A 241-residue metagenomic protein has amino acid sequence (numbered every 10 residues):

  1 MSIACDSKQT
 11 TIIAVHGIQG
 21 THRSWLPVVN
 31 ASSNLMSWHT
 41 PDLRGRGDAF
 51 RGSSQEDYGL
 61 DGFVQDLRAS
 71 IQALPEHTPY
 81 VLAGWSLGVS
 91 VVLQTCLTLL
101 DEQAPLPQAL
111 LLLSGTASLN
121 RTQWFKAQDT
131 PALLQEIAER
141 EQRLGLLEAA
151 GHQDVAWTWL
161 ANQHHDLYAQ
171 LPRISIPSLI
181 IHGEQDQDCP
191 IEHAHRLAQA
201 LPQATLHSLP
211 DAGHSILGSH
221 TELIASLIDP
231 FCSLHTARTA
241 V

Functional and structural regions predicted by a protein language model:
I3-R51: Conserved HGGG/HGGXW glycine-rich cap/lid loop of the alpha/beta-hydrolase fold
H16-I18, G84-V89: Conserved alpha/beta-hydrolase "nucleophile elbow" surrounding the catalytic nucleophile
N30, H39-V81, S226: Active-site loop/oxyanion-hole signature of alpha/beta-hydrolase fold enzymes
S90-I137: Flexible "cap/lid" loop of the alpha/beta hydrolase fold
D154-Q170: Active-site nucleophile elbow and catalytic-triad environment of alpha/beta-hydrolase enzymes
I174, I180-H182, D186: Short beta-strand/loop motif that positions the catalytic acidic residue of the alpha/beta-hydrolase fold
Q187-H193: Conserved alpha/beta-hydrolase "acid-adjacent" motif
A212-A225: Catalytic histidine-centered segment of alpha/beta-hydrolase-like enzymes
